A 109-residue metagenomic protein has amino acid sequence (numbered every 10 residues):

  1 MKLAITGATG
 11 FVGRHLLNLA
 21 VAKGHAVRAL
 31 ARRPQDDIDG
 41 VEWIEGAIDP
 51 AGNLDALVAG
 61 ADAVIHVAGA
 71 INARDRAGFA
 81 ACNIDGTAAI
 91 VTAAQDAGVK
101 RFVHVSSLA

Functional and structural regions predicted by a protein language model:
K2-A4, A77-G78: Short, contiguous strand/loop micro-motifs
L3, L16-L19, L30, L54 (+1 more regions): Generic leucine side-chain signal with a strong bias for well-ordered alpha-helical environments
L3-H25: N-terminal Rossmann NAD(P)H-binding glycine-rich loop of SDR-like oxidoreductase domains
T6, L30, V64-A68, F102-L108: SDR active-site strand-loop-helix element
H25-R32: Conserved glycine-rich Rossmann-like NAD(P)H-binding loop of the short-chain dehydrogenase/reductase
Q35-D36, V41, E45-A89, A93 (+1 more regions): NAD(P)H-binding glycine-rich loop region in Rossmannoid oxidoreductase-like domains and their noncatalytic homologs
D96-R101: A short helix->loop->beta-strand "cap" motif at the edges of active sites that frequently abuts
